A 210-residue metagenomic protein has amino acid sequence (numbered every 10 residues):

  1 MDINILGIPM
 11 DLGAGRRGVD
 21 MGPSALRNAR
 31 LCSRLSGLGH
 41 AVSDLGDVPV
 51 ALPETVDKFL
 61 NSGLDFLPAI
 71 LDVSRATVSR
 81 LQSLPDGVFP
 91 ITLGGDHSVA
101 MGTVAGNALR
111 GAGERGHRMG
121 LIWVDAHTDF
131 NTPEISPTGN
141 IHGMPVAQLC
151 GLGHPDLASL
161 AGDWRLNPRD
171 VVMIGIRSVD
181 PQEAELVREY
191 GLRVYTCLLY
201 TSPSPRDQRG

Functional and structural regions predicted by a protein language model:
D2-S202: Conserved alpha-helical scaffold segments that buttress catalytic/binding sites
Y200-G210: Single conserved hydrophobic/aromatic residue that forms the stacking wall/gate of nucleotide- or nucleobase-binding
